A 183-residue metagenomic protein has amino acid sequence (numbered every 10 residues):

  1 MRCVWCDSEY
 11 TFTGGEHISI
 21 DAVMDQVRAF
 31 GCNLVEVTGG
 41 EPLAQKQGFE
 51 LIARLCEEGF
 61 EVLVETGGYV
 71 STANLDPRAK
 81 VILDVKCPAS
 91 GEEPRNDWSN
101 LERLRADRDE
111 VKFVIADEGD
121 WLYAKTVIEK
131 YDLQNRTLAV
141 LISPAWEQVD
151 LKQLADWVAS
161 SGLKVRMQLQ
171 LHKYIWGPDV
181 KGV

Functional and structural regions predicted by a protein language model:
M1-K80: Conserved Radical SAM active-site core
G14-H17, A73-L75, E92, L122 (+2 more regions): Generic domain-boundary/flexible-linker signal
I20, E93-S99, K152-L154: Short, acidic/polar
A29, D117-V183: Auxiliary Fe-S-binding modules of radical SAM enzymes
F30, L104-R108, S161: A structural motif corresponding to the C-terminal end of an alpha-helix and its immediate exit/capping segment
L34-E36, E110-K112, L141: Short aromatic/hydrophobic contact patches that present stacked aromatics for nucleic-acid/ligand binding
G40-P42, G67-Y69, K86-P88, V114-A116 (+2 more regions): Active-site beta-loop-alpha junctions enriched in small/polar residues
F49-E129, Q134-L138: Radical SAM/AdoMet-radical enzyme domain recognition
